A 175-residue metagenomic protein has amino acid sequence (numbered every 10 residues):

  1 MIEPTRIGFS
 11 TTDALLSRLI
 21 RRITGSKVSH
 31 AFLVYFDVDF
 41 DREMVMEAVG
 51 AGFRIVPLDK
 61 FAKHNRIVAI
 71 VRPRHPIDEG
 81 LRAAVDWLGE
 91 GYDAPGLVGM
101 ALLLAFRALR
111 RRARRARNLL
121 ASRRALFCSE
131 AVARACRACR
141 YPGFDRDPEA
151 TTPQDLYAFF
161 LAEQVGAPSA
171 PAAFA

Functional and structural regions predicted by a protein language model:
M1-S26, Y35, P153-A162, A167-A175: Donor-binding and catalytic core of enzymes assembling or modifying cell-surface/extracellular glycoconjugates
F9-H75, R114-R117: Glycine-rich catalytic cores of cysteine/serine-nucleophile enzymes that process amide/ester linkages in cell-envelope
T11-V28, G89-L126: Alpha-helical membrane-targeting segments
P76-G80, A101: A short acidic, often aromatic-flanked loop/helix-cap motif at beta-alpha or helix-coil junctions that lines enzyme
G80-A83, C128: Stable alpha-helical elements in mature extracytoplasmic
D86-E90, A138: Glycine-rich, acidic and aromatic/proline-enriched surface loops and short helix-turn segments that act as binding
F106-A175: Activation targets extended, charge/polar-rich intrinsically disordered C-terminal tails
